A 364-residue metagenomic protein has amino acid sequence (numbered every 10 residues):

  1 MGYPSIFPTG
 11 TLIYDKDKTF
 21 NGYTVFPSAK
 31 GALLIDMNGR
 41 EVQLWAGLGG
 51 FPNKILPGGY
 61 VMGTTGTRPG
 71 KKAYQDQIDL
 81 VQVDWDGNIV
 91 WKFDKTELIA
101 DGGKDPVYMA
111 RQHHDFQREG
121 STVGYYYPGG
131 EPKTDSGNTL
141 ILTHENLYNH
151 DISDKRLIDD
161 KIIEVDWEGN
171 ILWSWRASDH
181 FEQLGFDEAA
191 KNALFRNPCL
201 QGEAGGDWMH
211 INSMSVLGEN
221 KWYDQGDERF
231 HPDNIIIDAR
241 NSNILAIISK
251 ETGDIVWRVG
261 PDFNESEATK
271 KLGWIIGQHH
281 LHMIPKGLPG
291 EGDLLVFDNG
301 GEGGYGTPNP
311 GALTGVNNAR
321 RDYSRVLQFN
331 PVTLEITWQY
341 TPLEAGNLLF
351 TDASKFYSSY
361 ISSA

Functional and structural regions predicted by a protein language model:
M1-A364: Histidine-/acidic-rich catalytic cores in large beta-rich domains
